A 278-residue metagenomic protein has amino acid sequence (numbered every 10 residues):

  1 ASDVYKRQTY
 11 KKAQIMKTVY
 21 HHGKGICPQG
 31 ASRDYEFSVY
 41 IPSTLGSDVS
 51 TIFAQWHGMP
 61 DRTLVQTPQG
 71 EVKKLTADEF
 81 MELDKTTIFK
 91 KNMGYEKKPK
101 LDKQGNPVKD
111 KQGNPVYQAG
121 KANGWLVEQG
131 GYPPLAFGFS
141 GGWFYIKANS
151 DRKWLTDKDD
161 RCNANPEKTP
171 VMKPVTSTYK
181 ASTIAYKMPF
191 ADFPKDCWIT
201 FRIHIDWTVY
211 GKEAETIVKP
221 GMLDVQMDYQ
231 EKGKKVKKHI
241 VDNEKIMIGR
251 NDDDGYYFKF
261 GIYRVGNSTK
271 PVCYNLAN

Functional and structural regions predicted by a protein language model:
A1-Y5: Short, small-residue-biased leader/transition segments that mark boundaries at the very start of proteins
Q8-G30, K187-P189: Short surface loop/edge beta-strand patches of beta-sandwich-type extracellular domains that form ligand-contact sites
C27-S43: A carbohydrate-recognition surface predominantly in extracellular/luminal proteins
P28, R161-N163, V272-Y274: Sequence contexts marking disulfide-bonded cysteines in secreted/extracellular proteins
S38-K98, K103-G105, K109-C197, R202-H204 (+2 more regions): Active-site cradle of extracellular carbohydrate-active enzymes
M247-N278: Ligand-recognition surfaces built from glycine- and aromatic
